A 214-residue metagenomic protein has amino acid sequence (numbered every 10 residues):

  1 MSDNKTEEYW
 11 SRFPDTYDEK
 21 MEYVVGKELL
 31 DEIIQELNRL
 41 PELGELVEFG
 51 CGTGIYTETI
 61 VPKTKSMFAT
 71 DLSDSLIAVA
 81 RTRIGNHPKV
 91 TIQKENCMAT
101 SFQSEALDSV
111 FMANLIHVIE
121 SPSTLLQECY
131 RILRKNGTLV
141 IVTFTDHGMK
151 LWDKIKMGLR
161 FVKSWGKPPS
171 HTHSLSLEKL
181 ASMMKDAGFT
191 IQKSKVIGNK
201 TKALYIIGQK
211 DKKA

Functional and structural regions predicted by a protein language model:
M1-P41, I55, T59, R83 (+2 more regions): Conserved class I S-adenosyl-L-methionine
E45, G137-T138: Short glycine-centered segments of the SAM/dcSAM-binding site in methyltransferase folds
V47-A99: Class I SAM-dependent methyltransferase SAM/SAH-binding core
F111: A conserved beta-strand element that flanks and buttresses the S-adenosyl-L-methionine
N114-L115: Short catalytic micro-motifs in class I SAM-dependent methyltransferases
S123-K135: A short glycine-rich, Lys/Arg-flanked "PGG" loop and its adjoining helix->strand segment in the class I
V142-A187, Q192-I197: C-terminal alpha-helical "lid/dimerization" subdomain adjacent to the S-adenosyl-L-methionine
A187-F189, K193-A214: Core SAM-dependent methyltransferase catalytic element
